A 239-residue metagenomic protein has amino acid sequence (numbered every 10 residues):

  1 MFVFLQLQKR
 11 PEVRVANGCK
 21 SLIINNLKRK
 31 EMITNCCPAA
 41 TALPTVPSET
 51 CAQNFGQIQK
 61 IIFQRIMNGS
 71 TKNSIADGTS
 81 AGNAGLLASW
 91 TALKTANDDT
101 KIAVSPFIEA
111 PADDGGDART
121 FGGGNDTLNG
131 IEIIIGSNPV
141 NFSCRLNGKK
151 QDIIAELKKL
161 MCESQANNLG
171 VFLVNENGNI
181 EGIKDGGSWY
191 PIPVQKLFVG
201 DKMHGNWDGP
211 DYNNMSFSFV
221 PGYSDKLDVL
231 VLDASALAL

Functional and structural regions predicted by a protein language model:
M1-E31: N-terminal amphipathic/basic-hydrophobic helices that include classical n-h-c signal peptides and signal-anchor
V15, M32-I33, P47, K158: Secretory pathway export signals and precursors
C19, C36-C37, C144, C162: Generic recognition of cysteine residues
E31, A88-T95, A155, K159 (+4 more regions): Polar/charged alpha-helical tracts
I33-S143, I192-P210: Solvent-exposed edge beta-strands and adjacent loop segments that serve as assembly or binding interfaces
I66, N147-Q151, V174-N177, P210 (+1 more regions): Generic structural motif
G115-S188: Structured, beta-strand-rich domain cores that present glycine/charged loop surfaces used to bind extended ligands
S188-L239: Mixed-charge, glycine-accented linear interaction segment located at domain edges/termini
